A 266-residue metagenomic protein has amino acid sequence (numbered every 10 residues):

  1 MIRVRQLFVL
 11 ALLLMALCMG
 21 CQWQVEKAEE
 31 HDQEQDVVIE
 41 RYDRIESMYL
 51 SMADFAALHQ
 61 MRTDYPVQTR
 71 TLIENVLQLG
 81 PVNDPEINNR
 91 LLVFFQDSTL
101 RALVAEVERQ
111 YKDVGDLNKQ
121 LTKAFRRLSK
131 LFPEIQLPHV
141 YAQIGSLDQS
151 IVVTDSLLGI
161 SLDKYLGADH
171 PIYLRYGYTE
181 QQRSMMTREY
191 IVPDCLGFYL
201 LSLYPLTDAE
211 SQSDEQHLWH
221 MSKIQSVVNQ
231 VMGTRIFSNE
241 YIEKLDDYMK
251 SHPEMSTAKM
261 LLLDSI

Functional and structural regions predicted by a protein language model:
M1-F8: Bacterial N-terminal signal peptides that target proteins for export
R3, R44-F55, S161, T187 (+1 more regions): Short, solvent-exposed coil/turn linker segments
L17-G20: C-terminal motif of bacterial Sec signal peptides marking the signal peptidase cleavage site
Q22-V93: N-terminal mature-domain "stem" immediately C-terminal to a signal peptide or N-terminal signal-anchor/transmembrane
R90-S256, M260: Acidic/His-rich structured neighborhood in mature extracellular/periplasmic domains
